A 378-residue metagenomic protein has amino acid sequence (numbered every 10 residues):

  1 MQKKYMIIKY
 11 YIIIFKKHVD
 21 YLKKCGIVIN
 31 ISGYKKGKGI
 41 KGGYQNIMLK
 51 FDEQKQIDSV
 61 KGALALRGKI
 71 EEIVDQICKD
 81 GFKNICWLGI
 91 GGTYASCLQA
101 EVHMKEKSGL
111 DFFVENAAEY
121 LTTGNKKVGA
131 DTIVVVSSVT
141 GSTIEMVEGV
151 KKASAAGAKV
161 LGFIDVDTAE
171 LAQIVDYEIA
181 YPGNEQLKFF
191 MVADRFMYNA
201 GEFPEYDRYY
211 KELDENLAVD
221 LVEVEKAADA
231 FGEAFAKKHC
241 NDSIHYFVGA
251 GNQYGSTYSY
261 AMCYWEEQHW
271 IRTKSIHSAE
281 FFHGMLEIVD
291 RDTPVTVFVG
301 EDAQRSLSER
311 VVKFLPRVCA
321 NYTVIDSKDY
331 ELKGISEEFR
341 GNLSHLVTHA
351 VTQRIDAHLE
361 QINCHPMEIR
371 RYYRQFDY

Functional and structural regions predicted by a protein language model:
M6-I14, D20-K35: Short, positively charged and aromatic/hydrophobic N-terminal segments
I47-N84, E178, E185, M197-H277 (+2 more regions): Active-site phosphate/pyrophosphate-binding segments
I47-Q56, V311-Y378: Phosphate-moiety recognition in structured ligand-binding domains
A65, G109, A155, D194-E202 (+5 more regions): Generic secondary-structure signature for well-ordered alpha-helical cores
C78-N216, F298-I325: Glycine-rich phosphate-binding loops that contact phosphosugars or nucleotide phosphates
D167-D176, M285-E287, L332-F339: Glycine-rich, charge-decorated loop segments at or immediately adjacent to ligand/cofactor-binding or catalytic sites
G255-V324: Internal helical hairpin/lid segments
